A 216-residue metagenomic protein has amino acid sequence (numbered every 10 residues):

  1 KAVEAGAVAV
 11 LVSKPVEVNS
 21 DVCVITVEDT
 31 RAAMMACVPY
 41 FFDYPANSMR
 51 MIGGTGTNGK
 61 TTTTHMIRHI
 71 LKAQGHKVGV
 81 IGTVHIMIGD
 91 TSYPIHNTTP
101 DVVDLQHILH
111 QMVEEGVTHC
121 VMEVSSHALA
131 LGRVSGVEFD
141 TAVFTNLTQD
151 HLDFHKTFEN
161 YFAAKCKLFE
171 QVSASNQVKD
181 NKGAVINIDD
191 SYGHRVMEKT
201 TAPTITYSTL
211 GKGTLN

Functional and structural regions predicted by a protein language model:
K1-A36: N-terminal leader/targeting and accessory segments in enzymes
G6, N19-V22, V137-E138, K199-A202: Short, structured coil segments at secondary-structure junctions
V8-A9, C23, K77, T118-H119 (+1 more regions): Residue-level detector of anion-binding/catalytic polar loops
V10, V24, A142-V143, A184 (+1 more regions): Short, well-ordered beta-strand core segments
V10-K14, I188, T201-N216: Beta-strand->loop->alpha-helix junctions that form or flank phosphate-binding loops in nucleotide-handling enzymes
V16, D29-A32, N146-D150, S208-K212: Short, acidic/turn-prone active-site loops that include or flank metal/cofactor- and phosphate-binding residues
S20-E28, Y93-H96, T201-T209: Active-site regions of enzymes building and remodeling cell-envelope glycoconjugates
A33-I188, Y192-T200: Phosphate-binding loop of NTP-binding sites
